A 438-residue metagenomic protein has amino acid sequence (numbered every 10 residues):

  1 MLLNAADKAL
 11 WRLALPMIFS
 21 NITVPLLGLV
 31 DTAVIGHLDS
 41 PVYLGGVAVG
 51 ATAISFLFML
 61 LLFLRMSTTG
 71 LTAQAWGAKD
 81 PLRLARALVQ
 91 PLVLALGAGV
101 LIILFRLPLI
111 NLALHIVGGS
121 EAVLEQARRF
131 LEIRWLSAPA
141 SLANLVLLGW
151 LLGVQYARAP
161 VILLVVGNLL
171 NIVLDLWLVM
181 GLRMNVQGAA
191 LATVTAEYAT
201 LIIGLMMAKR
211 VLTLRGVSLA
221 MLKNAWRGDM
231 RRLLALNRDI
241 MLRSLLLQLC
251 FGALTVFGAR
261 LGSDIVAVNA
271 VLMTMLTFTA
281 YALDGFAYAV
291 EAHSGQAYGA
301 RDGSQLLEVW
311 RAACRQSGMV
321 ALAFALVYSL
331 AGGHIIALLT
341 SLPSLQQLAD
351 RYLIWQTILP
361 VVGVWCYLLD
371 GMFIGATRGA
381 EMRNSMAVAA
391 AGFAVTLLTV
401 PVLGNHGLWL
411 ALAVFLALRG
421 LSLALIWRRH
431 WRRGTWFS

Functional and structural regions predicted by a protein language model:
M1-A14, T72-P139, V173, G181-R238 (+3 more regions): Short alpha-helical transmembrane segments in multi-pass integral membrane proteins
I18-G70, R134-S141, R231-Q296, S317-F324 (+2 more regions): Transmembrane helix-bundle signature of multi-pass secondary active exporters and lipid flippases
G28-T32, G333-H334, T377: Non-cytoplasmic
L29, L38-P41, A75-A78, G153-V154 (+5 more regions): Helix-loop interface residues and adjacent transmembrane-helix termini in multi-pass membrane transporters, primarily
L29-A33, V146-W150, L169-W177, L205 (+4 more regions): Alpha-helical transmembrane segments of multipass membrane proteins
L44-L104, S141-P160, V268-L330, C366-T377 (+1 more regions): Small-residue-rich hydrophobic transmembrane alpha-helices
L62-R65, I133-L152, P160-N168, A189-G204 (+4 more regions): Short runs within selected transmembrane alpha-helices of multi-pass transporters and secretion channels
